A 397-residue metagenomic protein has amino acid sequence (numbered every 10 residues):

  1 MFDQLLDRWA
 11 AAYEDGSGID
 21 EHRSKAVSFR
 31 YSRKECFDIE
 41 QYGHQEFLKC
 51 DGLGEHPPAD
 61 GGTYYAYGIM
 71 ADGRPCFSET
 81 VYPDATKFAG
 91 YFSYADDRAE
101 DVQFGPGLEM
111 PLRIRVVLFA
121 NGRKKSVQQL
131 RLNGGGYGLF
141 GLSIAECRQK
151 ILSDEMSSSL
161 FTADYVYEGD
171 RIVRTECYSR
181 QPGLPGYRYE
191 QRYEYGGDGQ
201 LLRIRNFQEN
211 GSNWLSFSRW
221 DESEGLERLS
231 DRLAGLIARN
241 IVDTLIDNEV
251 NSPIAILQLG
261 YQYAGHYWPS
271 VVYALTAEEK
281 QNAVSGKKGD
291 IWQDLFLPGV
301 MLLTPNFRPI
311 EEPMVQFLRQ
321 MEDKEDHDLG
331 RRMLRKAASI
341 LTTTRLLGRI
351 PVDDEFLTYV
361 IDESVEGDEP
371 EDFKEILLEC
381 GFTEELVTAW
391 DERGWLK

Functional and structural regions predicted by a protein language model:
M1-S223: Buried hydrophobic residues that stabilize the cores of well-folded domains
H44, M70, W268-K280, E379-T383: Alpha-helix initiation/capping motif
R74, P253-A255, D354: Residues at beta-strand starts and edge strands
T80, Y94, N206, L259-Y261 (+2 more regions): Hydrophobic side chains in beta-strands
R115, L160-D164, R171-D231, N248-E249 (+4 more regions): Acidic, proline/glycine-rich low-complexity IDRs
L233-P253: Short linear interaction motifs
N248-V284: N-terminal interaction modules that seed assembly of large macromolecular complexes
Q281-V352: Long protein-protein interaction modules used by eukaryotic assembly/scaffold proteins
